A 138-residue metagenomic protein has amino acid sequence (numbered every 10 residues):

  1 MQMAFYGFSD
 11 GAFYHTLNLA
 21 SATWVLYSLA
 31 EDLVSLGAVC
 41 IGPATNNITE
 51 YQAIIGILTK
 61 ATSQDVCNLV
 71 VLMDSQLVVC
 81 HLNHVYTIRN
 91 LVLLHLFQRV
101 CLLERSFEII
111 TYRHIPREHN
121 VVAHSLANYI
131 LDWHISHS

Functional and structural regions predicted by a protein language model:
M1-Q52, G56-C67: RNase H-like nuclease fold core
A12-N18, I55-A127, W133: RNase H catalytic domain
D132-S138: Flexible, low-complexity interdomain linkers flanking nucleic-acid-processing modules
